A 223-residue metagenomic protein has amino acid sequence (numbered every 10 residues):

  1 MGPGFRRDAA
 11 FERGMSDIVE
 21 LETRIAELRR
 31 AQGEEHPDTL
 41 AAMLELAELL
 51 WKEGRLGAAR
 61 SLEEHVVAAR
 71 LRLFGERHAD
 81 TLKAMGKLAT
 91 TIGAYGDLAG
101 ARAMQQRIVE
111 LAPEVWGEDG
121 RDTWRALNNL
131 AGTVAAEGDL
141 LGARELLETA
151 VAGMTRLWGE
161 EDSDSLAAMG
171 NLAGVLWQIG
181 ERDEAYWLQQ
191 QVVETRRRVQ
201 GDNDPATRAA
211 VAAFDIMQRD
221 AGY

Functional and structural regions predicted by a protein language model:
M1-Y223: Intrinsic-disorder-linked linear interaction elements in eukaryotic regulatory proteins
